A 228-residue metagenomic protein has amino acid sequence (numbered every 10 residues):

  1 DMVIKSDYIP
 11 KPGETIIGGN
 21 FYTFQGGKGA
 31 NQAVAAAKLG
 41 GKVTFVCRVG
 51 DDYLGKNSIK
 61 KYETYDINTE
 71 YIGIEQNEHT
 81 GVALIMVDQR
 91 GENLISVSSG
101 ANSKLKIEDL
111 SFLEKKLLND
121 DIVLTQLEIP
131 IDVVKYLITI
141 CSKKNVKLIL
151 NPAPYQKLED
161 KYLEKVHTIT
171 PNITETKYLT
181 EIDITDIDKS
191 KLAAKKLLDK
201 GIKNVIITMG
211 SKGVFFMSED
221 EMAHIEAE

Functional and structural regions predicted by a protein language model:
D1-R48, Y53-I67, E226: Glycine-rich phosphate/adenosyl-contacting loop at the front of the ribokinase-like
N20-Y22, V46-D51, T69-T80, N151-A153 (+2 more regions): Beta-strand->loop->alpha-helix junctions that form or flank phosphate-binding loops in nucleotide-handling enzymes
A37, E63, S142-K143, L198: Anion (oxyanion) recognition and catalysis
R48, E70-E75, I85-I122, L127: Conserved phosphate-binding/catalytic loop of the ribokinase/pfkB sugar-kinase fold
V82-M86, L94, G213-M217: Short beta-strand scaffold segments in enzyme catalytic cores
I122-L192, K212-V214: Conserved beta-alpha-beta core of the PfkB/ribokinase-like small-molecule kinase fold
K157-D160, I187-E228: Conserved phosphate-binding/catalytic region of the ribokinase-like
